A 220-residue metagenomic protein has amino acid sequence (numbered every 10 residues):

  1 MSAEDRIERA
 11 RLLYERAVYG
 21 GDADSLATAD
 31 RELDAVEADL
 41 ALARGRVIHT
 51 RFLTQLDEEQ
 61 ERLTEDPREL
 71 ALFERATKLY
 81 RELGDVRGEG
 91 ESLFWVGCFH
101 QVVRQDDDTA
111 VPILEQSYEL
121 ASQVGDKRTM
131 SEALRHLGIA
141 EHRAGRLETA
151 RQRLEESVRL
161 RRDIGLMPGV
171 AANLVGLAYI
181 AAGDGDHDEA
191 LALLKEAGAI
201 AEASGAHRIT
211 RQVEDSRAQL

Functional and structural regions predicted by a protein language model:
E4, R9-R11, D39, R44-R46 (+5 more regions): Residue register of alpha-helical TPR repeats
L12, V47, T54, L79 (+6 more regions): Residue-level signature for tetratricopeptide repeat
R16, R51, L83, V96 (+6 more regions): Structural motif corresponding to the intra-repeat A-B loop/turn of tetratricopeptide repeats
H49-A71: Short coil/linker segments at helix-helix boundaries
L72, E89-H100, I113, M130-E141 (+5 more regions): TPR/Sel1-like alpha-solenoid repeat signature
L79-D85, Q105, E119-D126, R159-P168 (+2 more regions): Short coil/turn linkers that connect adjacent helices within long alpha-helical scaffolds, especially alpha-solenoid
